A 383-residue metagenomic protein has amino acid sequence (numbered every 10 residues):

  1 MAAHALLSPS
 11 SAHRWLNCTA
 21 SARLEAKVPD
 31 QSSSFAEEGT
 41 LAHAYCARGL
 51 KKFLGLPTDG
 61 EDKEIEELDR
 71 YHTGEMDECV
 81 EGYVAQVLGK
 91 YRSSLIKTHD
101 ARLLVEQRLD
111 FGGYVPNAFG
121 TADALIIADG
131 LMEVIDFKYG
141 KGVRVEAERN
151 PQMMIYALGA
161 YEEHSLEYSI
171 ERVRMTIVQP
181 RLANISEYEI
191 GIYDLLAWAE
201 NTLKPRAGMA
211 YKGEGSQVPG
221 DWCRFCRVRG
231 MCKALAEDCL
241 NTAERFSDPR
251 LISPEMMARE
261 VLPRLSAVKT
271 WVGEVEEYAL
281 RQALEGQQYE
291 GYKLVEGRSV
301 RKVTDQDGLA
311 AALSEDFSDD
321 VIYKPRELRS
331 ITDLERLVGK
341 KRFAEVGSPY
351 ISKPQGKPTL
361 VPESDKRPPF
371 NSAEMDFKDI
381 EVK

Functional and structural regions predicted by a protein language model:
M1-M132, R172-R174, S186, L265: Metal-dependent nuclease catalytic cores that hydrolyze phosphodiester bonds in DNA/RNA, characterized by
T19-E25, I135, T176-S186, R227 (+2 more regions): Short acidic (Asp/Glu) and glycine-rich catalytic loops that position anionic groups and cofactors
Q31, R144-E146, P254: Alpha-helix N-cap/helix-initiation motif
E37, L41, H99-G208: Mg2+/Mn2+-dependent nuclease catalytic core
T40, G49-L50, L54, D59 (+3 more regions): DEDD superfamily 3′-5′ metal-dependent exonuclease/proofreading module
L50-L54, Y139-G142, A157-S165, G208-Y211 (+6 more regions): Hydrophobic/aromatic-lined pockets within catalytic cores
R174, L196, E200-A267, P368-K383: Short, charged, low-complexity amphipathic alpha-helix
T270-K383: Extended, charge-rich alpha-helical segments
